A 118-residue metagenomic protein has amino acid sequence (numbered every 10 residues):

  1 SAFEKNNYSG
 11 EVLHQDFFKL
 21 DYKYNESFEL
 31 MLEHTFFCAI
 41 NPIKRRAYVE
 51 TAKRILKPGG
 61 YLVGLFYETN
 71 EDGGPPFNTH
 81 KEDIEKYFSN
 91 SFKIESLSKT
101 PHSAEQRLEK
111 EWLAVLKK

Functional and structural regions predicted by a protein language model:
S1-E26, I40-K118: Class I (Rossmann-like) S-adenosyl-L-methionine-dependent methyltransferase catalytic domain, capturing the SAM-binding
E29: Conserved acidic residues
L32: A conserved beta-strand element that flanks and buttresses the S-adenosyl-L-methionine
T35-A39: Short catalytic micro-motifs in class I SAM-dependent methyltransferases
